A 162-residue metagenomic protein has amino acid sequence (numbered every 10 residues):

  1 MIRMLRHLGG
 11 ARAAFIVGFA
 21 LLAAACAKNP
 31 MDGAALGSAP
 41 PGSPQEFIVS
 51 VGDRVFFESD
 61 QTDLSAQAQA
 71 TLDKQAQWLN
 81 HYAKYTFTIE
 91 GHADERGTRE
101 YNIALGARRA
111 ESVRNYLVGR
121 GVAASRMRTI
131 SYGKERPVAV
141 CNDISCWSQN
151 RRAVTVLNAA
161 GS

Functional and structural regions predicted by a protein language model:
I2-F15: Bacterial N-terminal signal peptides that target proteins for export
L21-A25: C-terminal motif of bacterial Sec signal peptides marking the signal peptidase cleavage site
A27-T86, N158-S162: Periplasmic peptidoglycan-binding/tethering modules of Gram-negative envelope proteins
Q67-K74, E100, R108, S112 (+1 more regions): Extracytoplasmic/secreted proteins, especially bacterial periplasmic and envelope-associated proteins
A83-H92, A107-V138, R151-S162: A non-catalytic structural micro-motif
A139-D143: Short beta-alpha junctions and helix-cap segments that line functional grooves
S145-Q149: A generic structural micro-feature
